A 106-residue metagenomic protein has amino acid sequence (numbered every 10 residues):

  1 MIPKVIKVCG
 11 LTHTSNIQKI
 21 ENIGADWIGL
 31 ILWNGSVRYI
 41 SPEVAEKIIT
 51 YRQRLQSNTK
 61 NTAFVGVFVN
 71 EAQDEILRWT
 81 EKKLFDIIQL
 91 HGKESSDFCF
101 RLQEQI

Functional and structural regions predicted by a protein language model:
M1-I106: Conserved N-terminal beta1-alpha1 strand-loop-helix module at the mouth
